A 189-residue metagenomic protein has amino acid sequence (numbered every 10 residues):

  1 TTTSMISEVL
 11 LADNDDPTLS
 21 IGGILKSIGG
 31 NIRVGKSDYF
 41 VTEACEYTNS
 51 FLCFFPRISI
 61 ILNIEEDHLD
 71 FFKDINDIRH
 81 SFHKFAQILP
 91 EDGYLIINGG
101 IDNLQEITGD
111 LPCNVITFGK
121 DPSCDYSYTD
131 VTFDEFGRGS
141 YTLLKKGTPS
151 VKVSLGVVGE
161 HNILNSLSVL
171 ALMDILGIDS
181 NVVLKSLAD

Functional and structural regions predicted by a protein language model:
T1-G99, N103-C113, L167-L170, L176: Phosphate-binding loop of NTP-binding sites
F72-R79, G93, G109-D189: Adenine nucleotide phosphate-binding catalytic loops in nucleotide-utilizing enzymes
